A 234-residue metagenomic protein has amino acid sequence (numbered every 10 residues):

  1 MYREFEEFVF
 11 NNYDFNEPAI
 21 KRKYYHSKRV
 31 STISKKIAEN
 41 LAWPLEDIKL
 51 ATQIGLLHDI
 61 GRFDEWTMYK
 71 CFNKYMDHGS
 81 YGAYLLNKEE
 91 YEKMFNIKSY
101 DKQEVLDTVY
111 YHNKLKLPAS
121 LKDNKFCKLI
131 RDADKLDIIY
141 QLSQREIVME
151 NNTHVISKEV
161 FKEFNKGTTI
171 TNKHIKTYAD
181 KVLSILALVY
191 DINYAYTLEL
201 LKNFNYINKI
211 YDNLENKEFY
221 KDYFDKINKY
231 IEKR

Functional and structural regions predicted by a protein language model:
M1-Y13, I54-I60: Short alpha-helical hairpin
D14-P18: Glycine- and acidic
I20-K28, T32-P44, L57, M68 (+2 more regions): Divalent metal-dependent phosphate-bond-processing catalytic cores, especially two-metal-ion Mg2+/Mn2+ enzymes that act
R29-I37, M76-Y91: An active-site-proximal "capping" alpha-helix that borders the catalytic cofactor pocket
A42-Q53, E92-Y111, K122-L129: Acidic/histidine metal-binding catalytic segments
I48-K74, H78-G82, L86, Q103-L115: His-Asp-centered metal-binding catalytic motifs of divalent-metal-dependent phosphohydrolases/nucleases
